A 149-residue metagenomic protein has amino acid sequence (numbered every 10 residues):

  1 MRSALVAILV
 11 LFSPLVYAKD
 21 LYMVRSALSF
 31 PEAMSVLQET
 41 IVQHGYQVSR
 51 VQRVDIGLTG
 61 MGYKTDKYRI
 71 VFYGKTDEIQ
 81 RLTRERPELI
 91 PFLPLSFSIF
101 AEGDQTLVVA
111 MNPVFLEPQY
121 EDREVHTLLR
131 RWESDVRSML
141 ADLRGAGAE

Functional and structural regions predicted by a protein language model:
M1-A4: Positively charged n-region of N-terminal signal peptides that target proteins for export
S13-L15: N-terminal signal peptide c-region/cleavage motif recognized by signal peptidases
Y17-Q52, A141, G145, E149: Terminal, regulation- and interaction-focused segments at domain boundaries
S26-M34, V51, L89, D122-V125 (+2 more regions): Solvent-exposed, acidic/flexible segments
A27, G74-K75, M111: Active-site-proximal beta-strand/loop segments in catalytic clefts of secreted hydrolases
V42, V51-L95: Compact, glycine-rich, soluble single-domain proteins
S96-D122: Beta-strand/loop substructures that line and gate deep hydrophobic ligand-binding cavities in soluble
V114-E149: C-terminal partner/receptor-binding element of secreted or periplasmic proteins
